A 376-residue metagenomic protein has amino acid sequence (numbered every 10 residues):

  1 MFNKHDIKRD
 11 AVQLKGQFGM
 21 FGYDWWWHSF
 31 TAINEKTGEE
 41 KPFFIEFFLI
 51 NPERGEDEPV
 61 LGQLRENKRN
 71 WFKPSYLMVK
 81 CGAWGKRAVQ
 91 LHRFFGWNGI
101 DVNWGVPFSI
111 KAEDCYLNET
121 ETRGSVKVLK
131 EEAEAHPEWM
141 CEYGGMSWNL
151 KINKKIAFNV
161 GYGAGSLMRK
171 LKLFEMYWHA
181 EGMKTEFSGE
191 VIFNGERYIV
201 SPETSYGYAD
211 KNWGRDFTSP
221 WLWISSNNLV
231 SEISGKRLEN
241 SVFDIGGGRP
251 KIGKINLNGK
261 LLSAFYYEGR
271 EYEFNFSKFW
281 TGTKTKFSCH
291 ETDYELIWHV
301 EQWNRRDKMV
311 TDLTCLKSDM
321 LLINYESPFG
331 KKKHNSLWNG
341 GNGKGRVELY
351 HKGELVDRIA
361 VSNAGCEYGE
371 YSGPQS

Functional and structural regions predicted by a protein language model:
M1-S376: Structured soluble/peripheral alpha/beta segments that form catalytic or ligand/cofactor-binding pockets
